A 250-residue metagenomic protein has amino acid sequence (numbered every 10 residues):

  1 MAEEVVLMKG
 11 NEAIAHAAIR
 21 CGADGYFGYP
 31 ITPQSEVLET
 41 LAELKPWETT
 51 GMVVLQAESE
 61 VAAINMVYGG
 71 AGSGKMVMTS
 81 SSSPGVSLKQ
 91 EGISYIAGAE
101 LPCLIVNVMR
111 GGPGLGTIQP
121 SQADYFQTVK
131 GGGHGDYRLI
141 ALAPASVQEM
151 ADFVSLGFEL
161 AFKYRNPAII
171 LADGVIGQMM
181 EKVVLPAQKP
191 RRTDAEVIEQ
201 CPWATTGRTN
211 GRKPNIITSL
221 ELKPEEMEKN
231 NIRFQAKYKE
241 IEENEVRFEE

Functional and structural regions predicted by a protein language model:
M1-G131, R138, S155: Thiamine diphosphate
V6, G10, Y29, P33 (+4 more regions): Short, contiguous, pocket-lining structural segments that sit at or immediately flank catalytic/ligand-binding sites
A13, E36, E149-D152, K229 (+1 more regions): Generic recognition of stable, solvent-exposed alpha-helical segments in well-folded globular domains
F27, L101, I140, N166-A168 (+1 more regions): Structural beta-strand/beta-sheet cores of well-ordered domains, especially the beta-sheet scaffolds that support
L88, G112-L115, E149-A151, I176-E181: Short, well-ordered, mixed-charge alpha-helical segments that flank or form enzyme active sites
G98, G157, V184-P186: Short basic, glycine-rich beta-strand/loop surfaces that mediate nucleic-acid
Q119-G174: Conserved thiamine diphosphate
R165-E250: Conformationally flexible catalytic loops at phosphate/diphosphate-handling active centers
